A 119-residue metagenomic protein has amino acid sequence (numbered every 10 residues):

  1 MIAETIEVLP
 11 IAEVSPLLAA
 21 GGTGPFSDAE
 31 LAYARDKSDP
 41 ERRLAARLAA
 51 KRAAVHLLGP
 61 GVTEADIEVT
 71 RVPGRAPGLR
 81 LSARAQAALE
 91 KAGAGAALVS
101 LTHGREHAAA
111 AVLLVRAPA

Functional and structural regions predicted by a protein language model:
M1-A119: Core catalytic alpha/beta fold that binds nucleotide/phospho-ligands
